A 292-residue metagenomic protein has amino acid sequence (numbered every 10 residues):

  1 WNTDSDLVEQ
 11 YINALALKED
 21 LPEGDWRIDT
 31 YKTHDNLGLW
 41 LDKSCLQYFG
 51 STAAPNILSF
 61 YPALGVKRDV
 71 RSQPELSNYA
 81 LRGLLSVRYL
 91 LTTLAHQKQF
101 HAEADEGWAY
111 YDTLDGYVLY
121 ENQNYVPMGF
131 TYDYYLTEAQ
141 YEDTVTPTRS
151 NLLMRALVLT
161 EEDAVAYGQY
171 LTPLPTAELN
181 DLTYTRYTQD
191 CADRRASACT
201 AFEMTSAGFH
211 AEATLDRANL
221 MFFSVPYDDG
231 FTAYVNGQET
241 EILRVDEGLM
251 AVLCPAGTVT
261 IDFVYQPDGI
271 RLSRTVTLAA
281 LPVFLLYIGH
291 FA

Functional and structural regions predicted by a protein language model:
W1-R194, S206-H210, F222: Conserved luminal/periplasmic juxtamembrane motif of membrane-embedded glycan-processing enzymes
T172-A292: Active-site-proximal, structured, solvent-exposed surfaces of multi-pass membrane proteins that position macromolecular
